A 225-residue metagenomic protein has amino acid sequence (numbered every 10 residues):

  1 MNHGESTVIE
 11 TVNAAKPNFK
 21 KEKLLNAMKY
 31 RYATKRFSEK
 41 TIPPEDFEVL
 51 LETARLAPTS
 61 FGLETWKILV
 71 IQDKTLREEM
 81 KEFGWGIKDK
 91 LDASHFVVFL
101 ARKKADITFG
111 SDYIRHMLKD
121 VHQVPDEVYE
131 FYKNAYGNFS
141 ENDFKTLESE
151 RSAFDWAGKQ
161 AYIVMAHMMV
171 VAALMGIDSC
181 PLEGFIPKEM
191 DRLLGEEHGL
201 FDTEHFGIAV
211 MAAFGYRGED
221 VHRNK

Functional and structural regions predicted by a protein language model:
N2-K225: Acidic, surface-exposed loops and disordered segments
